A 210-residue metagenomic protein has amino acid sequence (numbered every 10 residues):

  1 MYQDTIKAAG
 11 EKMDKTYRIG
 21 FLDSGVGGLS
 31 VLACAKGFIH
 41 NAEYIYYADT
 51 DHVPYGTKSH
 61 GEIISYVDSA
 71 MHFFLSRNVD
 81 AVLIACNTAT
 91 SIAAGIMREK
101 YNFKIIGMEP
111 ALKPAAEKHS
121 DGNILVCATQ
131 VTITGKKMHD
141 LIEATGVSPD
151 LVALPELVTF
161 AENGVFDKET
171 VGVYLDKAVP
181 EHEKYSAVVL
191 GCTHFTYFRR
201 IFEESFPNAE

Functional and structural regions predicted by a protein language model:
Y2, I6-E210: Non-catalytic structural scaffold of enzyme domains
